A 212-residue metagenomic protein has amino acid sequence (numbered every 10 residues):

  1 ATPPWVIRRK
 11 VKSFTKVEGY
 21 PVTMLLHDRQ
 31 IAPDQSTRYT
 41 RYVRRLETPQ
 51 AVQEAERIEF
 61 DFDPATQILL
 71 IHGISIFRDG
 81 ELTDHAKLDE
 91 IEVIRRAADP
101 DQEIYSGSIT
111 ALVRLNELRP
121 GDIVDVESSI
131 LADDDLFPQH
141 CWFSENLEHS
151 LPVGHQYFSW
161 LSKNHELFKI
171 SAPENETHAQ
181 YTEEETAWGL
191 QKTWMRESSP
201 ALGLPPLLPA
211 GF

Functional and structural regions predicted by a protein language model:
A1-F212: Beta-strand-rich, non-transmembrane domain signature
